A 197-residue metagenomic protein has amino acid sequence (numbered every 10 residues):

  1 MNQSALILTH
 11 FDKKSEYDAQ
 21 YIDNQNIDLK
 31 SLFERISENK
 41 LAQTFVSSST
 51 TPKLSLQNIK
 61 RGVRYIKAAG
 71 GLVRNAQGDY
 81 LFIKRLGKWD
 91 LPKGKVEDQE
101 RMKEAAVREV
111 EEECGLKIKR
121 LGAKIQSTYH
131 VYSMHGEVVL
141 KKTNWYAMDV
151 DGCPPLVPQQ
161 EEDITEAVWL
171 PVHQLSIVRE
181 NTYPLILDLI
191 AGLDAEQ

Functional and structural regions predicted by a protein language model:
M1-E38: N-terminal leader/capping segments at the start of a protein or of a new domain
M1-Q3, H10-D18, P155-Q197: Nudix hydrolase/Nudix homology domain
E16-I22, R74-E112: Conserved Nudix-box catalytic region and its N-terminal flanking loop in Nudix hydrolases and closely related
N26-G70: Acidic, metal-coordinating catalytic segment for phosphate/diphosphate chemistry, firing primarily on the Nudix
R64-A69, L86, K141-T143: Short connector loops at helix/strand junctions that flank enzyme active sites, especially segments positioning acidic
G70, D79, E166: Conserved beta-strand and immediately adjacent loop positions that scaffold enzyme active sites
V73-R74, A147: Conserved hydrophobic "DFG−1" position in protein kinase catalytic cores
V96-Y183: Unchanged
